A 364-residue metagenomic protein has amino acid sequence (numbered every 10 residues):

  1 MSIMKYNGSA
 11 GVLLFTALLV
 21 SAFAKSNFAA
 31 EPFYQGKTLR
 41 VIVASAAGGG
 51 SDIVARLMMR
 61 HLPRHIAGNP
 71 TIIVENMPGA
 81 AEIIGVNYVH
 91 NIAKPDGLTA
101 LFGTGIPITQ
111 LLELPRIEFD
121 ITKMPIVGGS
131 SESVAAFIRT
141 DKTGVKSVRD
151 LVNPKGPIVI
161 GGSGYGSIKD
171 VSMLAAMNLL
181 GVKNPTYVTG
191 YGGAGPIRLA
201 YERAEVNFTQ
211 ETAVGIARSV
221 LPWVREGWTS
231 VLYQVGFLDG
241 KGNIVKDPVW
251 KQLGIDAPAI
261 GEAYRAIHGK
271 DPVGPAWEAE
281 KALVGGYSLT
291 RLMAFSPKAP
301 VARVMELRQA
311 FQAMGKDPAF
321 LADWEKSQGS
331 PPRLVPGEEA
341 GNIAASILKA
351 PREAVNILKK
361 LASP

Functional and structural regions predicted by a protein language model:
S2-L13: Bacterial N-terminal signal peptides that target proteins for export
G11-A22: Bacterial N-terminal signal peptides
F28-P125, P157, Y165, K169 (+4 more regions): N-terminal (or domain-start) structured segment
A46-G48, G105, T140-V145, G162-I168 (+3 more regions): Short coil/turn segments
L98-L101, I117-A136, V159-G161, V231 (+1 more regions): A structural signal for short loop-to-beta-strand junctions that line the ligand-binding cleft of periplasmic/secreted
I108-R116, G129-G144, D170, L174-L179 (+1 more regions): Periplasmic solute-binding protein
E132, S219-G315, I347, E353 (+1 more regions): C-terminal lobe and pocket-closing loops of periplasmic/extracytoplasmic Venus-flytrap solute-binding proteins
R139-P157: Flexible hinge/capping segments at coil-to-helix
